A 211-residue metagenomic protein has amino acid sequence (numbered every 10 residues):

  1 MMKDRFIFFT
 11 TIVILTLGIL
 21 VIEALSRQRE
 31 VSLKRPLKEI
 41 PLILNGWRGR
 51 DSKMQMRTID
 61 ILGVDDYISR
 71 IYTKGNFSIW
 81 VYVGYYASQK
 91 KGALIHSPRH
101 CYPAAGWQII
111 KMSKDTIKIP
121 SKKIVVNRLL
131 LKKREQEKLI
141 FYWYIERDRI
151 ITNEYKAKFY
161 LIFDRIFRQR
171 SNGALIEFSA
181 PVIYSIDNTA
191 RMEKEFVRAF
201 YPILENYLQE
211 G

Functional and structural regions predicted by a protein language model:
D4-S26, D115-G211: A short, solvent-exposed beta-edge/loop patch
R27-L44: Alpha-helical transmembrane signal-anchor/signal-peptide segments
E39-I40, V64, R168: Generic detector of ordered secondary-structure context
E39-R50, G173-P181: Hydrophobic/aromatic-rich, well-ordered segments within soluble, folded domains that form packed cores
R48-D164: Short, solvent-exposed recognition patches
